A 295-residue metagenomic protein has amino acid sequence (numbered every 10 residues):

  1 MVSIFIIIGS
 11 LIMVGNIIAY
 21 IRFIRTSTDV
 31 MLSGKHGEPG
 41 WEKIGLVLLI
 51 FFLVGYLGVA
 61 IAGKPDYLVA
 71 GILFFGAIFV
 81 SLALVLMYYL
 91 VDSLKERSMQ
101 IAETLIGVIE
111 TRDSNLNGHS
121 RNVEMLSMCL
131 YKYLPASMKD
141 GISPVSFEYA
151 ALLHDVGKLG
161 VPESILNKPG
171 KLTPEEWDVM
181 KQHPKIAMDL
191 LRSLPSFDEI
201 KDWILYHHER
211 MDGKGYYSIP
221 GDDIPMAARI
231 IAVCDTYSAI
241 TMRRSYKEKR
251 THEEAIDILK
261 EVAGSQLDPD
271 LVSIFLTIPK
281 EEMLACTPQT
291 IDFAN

Functional and structural regions predicted by a protein language model:
V2-S27, L32-S93: N-terminal membrane insertion elements
S3, W41-K43, F52, I61-K64 (+5 more regions): Short hydrophobic/aromatic segments of transmembrane alpha-helices and their interfaces
P39, M99-T111: Membrane-cytosol interface motif
E42-K43, R97, N115, S196: Generic detector of ordered secondary-structure context
Y56-L57, T104, L130: Alpha-helical transmembrane segments of multipass membrane proteins
K64, S81, V108, L130-Y133: Mid-sequence acidic-hydrophobic segments that form the walls of catalytic/ligand-binding cavities or oligomerization
V91-I101: Short, charged amphipathic alpha-helical "coupling" segments at sensory-output junctions in signaling proteins
E110-N295: Metal-dependent catalytic cores of enzymes that make or break cyclic nucleotides and related phosphoester linkages
